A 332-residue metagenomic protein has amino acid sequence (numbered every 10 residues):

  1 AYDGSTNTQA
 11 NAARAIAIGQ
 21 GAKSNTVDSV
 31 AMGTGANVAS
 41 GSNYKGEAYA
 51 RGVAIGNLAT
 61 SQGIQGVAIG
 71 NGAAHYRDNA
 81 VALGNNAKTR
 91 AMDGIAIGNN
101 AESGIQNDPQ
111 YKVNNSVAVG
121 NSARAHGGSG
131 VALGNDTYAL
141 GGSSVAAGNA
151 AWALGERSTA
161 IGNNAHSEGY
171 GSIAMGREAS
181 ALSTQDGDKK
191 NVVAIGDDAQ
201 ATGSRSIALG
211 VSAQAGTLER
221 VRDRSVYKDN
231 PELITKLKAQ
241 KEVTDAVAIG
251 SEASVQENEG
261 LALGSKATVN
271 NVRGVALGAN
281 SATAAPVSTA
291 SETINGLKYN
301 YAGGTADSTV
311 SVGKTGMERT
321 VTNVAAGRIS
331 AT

Functional and structural regions predicted by a protein language model:
A1-T332: Glycine- and small/polar-enriched repetitive beta-structure motifs of secreted/surface proteins
